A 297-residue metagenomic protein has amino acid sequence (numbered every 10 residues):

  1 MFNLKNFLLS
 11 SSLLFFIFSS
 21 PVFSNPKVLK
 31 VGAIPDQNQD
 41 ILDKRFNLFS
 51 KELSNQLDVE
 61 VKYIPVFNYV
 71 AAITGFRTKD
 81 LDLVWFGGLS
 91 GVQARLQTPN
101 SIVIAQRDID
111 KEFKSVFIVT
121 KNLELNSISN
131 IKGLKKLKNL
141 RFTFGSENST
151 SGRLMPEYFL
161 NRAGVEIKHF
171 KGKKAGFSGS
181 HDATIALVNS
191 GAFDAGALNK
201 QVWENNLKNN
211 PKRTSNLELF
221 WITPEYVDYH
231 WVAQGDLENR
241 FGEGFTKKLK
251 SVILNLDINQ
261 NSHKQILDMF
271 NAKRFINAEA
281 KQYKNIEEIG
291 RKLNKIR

Functional and structural regions predicted by a protein language model:
P26-S90: Extracytoplasmic small-molecule ligand-binding "clamshell" domains of the periplasmic binding protein/Venus flytrap
K27-G32, Q37-L48, V232-A233, L237-R297: An extracytoplasmic/periplasmic, membrane-proximal ligand-sensing/linker region
N47-D58, T150-F177, L207-K212, K292-I296: Ligand-binding cleft/hinge of the Venus flytrap
Y63-T74, G87-L89, K168-A186, V227: Short helix-initiation/N-cap motifs at beta->coil->alpha
W85-T98, N161-R162, L187-S190, D194-S215: A ligand-binding cleft/hinge motif common to bilobed small-molecule-binding domains
N100-D110, F170-K174, L207-Y226: Short beta-strand->loop
R107-A163: A conserved helix-loop-strand patch within extracytoplasmic ligand-binding domains of the periplasmic binding
S115-N126, V227-F241: A bilobed periplasmic-binding-protein/Venus flytrap-type ligand-binding module shared by bacterial periplasmic
